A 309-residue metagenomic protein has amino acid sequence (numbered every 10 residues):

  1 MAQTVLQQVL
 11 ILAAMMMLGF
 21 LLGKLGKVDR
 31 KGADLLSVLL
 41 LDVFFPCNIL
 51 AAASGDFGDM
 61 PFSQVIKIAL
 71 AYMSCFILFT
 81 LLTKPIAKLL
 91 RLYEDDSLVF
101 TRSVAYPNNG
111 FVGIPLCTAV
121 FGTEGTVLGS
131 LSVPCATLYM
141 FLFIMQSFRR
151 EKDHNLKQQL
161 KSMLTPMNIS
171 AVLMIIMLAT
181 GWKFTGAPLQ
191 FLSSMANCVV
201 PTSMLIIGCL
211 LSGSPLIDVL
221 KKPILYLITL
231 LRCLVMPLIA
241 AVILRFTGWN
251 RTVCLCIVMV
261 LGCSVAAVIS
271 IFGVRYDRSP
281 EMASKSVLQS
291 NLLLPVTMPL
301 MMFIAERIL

Functional and structural regions predicted by a protein language model:
M1-L309: Alpha-helical transmembrane segments of multi-pass small-molecule/ion transporters
